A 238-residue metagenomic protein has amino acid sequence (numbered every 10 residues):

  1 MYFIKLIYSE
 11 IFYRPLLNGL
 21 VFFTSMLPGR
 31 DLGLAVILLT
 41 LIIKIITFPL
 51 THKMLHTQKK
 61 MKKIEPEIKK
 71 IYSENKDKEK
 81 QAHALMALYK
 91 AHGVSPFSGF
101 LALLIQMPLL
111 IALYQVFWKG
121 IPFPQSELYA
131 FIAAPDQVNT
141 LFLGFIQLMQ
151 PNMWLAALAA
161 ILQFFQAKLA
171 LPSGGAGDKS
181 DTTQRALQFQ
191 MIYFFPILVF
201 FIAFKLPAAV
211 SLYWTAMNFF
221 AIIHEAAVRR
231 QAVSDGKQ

Functional and structural regions predicted by a protein language model:
M1-Q238: Helix-loop-helix
